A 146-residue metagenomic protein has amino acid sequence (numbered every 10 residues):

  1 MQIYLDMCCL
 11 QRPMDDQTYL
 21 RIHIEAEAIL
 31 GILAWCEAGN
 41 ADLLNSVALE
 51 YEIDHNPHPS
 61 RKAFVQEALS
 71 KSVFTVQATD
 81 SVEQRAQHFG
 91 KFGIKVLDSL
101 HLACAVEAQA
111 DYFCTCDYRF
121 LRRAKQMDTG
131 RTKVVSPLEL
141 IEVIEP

Functional and structural regions predicted by a protein language model:
Q2, L10, Q17-A26, K91-F92 (+1 more regions): Acidic, PIN/NYN-like endoribonuclease modules and their adjacent C-terminal/linker elements
Y4-P57, S70, T75, L138-E142: PIN/NYN-family metal-dependent endoribonuclease catalytic core
C9, L49, V82, L100-H101 (+1 more regions): Alpha-helix capping/helix-boundary segments
M14-T18, S81-G90: Short, basic, glycine/proline-bearing loop/turn elements
A34-E37, V65-L69, Q126-T129: Short, conserved catalytic or adaptor-binding loops enriched in Gly and charged residues
Y51-H55, I94, R119-F120: Acidic, metal-coordinating catalytic cores used for nucleic-acid/nucleotide bond scission and strand-transfer chemistry
K62-A86: Helix-adjacent hinge/juxtasegments
Q77, V96-S99, T115: Short beta-strand scaffold positions
